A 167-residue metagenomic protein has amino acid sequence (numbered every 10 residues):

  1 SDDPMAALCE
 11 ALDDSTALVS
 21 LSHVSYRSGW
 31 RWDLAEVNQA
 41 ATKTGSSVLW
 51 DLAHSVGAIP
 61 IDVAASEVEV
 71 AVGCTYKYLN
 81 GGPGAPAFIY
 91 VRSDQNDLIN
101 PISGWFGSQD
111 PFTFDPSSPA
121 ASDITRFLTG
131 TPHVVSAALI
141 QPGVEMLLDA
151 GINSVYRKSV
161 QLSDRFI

Functional and structural regions predicted by a protein language model:
S1-I167: Pyridoxal 5′-phosphate
